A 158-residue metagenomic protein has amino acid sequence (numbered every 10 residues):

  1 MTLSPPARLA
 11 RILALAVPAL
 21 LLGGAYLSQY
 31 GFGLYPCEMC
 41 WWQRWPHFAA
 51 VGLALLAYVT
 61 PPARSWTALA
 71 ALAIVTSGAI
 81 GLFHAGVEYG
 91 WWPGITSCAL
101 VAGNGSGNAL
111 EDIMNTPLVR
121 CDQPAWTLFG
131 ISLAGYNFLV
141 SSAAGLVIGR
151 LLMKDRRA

Functional and structural regions predicted by a protein language model:
M1-P46: Transmembrane alpha-helical insertion/packing segments
P5-A16, V59-G78, G145-V147: Interfacial segments of alpha-helical transmembrane regions
V17-G24, A50-L53, A73-F83, V140-V147: Membrane-embedded alpha-helical transmembrane segments of multi-pass integral membrane proteins
G23-Q29, T76-W92, G107: C-terminal TM-helix exit segments that contain a strictly Trp-centered aromatic cap at the helix terminus
M39-A49, L128-A143: Membrane-interface loop-to-helix entry segments
W42-L55, N104-S106: Iron-sulfur (Fe-S) cluster-binding segments and ferredoxin-like electron-carrier domains, especially [2Fe-2S]
L55-P62, G149-R156: Structural signal for the C-terminal ends of transmembrane alpha-helices and the immediately following loop
Y89-A134: Extracytosolic (periplasmic/ER-lumenal) interhelical loops and adjacent juxtamembrane/interface segments of multi-pass
